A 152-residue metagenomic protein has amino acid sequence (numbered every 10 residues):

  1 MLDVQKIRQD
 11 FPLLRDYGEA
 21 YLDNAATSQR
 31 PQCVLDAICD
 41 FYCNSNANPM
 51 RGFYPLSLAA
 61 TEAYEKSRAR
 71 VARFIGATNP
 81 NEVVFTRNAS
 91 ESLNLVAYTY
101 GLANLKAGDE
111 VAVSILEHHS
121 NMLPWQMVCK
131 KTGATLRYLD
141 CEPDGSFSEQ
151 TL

Functional and structural regions predicted by a protein language model:
M1-L152: Pyridoxal 5′-phosphate
